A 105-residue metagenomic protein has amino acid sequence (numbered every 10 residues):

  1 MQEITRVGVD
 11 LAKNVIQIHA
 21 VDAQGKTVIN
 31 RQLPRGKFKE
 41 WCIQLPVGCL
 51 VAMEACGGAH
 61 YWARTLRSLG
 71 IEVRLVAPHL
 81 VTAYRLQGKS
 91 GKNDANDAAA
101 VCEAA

Functional and structural regions predicted by a protein language model:
M1-A105: Phosphate- and other anionic-substrate recognition elements at nucleic-acid/protein interfaces
